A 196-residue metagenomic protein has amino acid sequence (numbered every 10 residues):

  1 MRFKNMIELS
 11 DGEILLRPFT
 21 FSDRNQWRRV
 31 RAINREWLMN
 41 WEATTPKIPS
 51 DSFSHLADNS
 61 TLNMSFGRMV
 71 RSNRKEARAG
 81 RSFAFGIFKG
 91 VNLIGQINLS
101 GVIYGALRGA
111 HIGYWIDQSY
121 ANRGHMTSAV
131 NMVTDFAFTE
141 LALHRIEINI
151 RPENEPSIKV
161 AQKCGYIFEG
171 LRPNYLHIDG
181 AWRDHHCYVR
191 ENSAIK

Functional and structural regions predicted by a protein language model:
M1-H111, D117-S119, W182-R183, C187-K196: GNAT-family acyltransferases
F21, P152-N154: A short coil/beta-turn micro-motif at the C-terminal edge of the histidine kinase catalytic ATP-binding domain
F85, F136-F138, Y166: Conserved hydrophobic/aromatic "anchor" residues that stabilize well-ordered secondary structure elements
I97, G101-V102, M126-V130, T134-F136 (+3 more regions): Short, contiguous, well-ordered secondary-structure segments
W115-I116, N122-F136, E155-K163: Conserved acetyl-CoA-binding loop-helix of GNAT-fold acetyltransferases
E140-N149: Conserved GNAT acetyl-CoA-binding A-motif
N149, I167-D184: Conserved catalytic-core motifs of GNAT/GCN5-like acyltransferases
